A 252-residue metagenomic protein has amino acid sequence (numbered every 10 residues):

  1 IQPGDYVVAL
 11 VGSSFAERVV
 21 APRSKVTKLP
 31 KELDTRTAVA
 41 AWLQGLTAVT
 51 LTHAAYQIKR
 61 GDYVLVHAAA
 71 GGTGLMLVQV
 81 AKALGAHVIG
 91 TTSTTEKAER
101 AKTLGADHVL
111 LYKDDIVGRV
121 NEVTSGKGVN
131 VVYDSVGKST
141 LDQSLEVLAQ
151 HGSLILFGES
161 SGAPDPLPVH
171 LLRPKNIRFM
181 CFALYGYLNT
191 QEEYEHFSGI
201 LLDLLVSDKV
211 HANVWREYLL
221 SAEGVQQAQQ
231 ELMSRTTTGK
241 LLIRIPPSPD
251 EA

Functional and structural regions predicted by a protein language model:
Y6, Y63, H87, G152-S153 (+1 more regions): Short glycine-centered segments of the SAM/dcSAM-binding site in methyltransferase folds
Y6-A70: NAD(P)H dinucleotide-binding glycine-rich loop of Rossmann-like/cofactor-binding domains, especially the beta1-alpha1
S14-E17, T92-R100, P164-V169: Short, glycine/polar-rich helix-capping loops at beta-to-alpha or helix-loop-helix junctions that flank or form
K59, L148-A149: Helix-to-beta-strand junctions that scaffold the AdoMet/dcAdoMet cofactor pocket in Class I SAM-dependent enzymes
V66, K82-Q143, E192-Y194: Adenosine-nucleotide cofactor-binding segment
A70, G74, V78: N-terminal Rossmann NAD(P)H-binding glycine-rich loop of SDR-like oxidoreductase domains
Q150-I155, L167-A212, T236: Rossmann-fold dehydrogenase core element
E192-A252: C-terminal hydrophobic helical "lid"/dimerization subdomain of Rossmann-like NAD(P)H-dependent oxidoreductases
